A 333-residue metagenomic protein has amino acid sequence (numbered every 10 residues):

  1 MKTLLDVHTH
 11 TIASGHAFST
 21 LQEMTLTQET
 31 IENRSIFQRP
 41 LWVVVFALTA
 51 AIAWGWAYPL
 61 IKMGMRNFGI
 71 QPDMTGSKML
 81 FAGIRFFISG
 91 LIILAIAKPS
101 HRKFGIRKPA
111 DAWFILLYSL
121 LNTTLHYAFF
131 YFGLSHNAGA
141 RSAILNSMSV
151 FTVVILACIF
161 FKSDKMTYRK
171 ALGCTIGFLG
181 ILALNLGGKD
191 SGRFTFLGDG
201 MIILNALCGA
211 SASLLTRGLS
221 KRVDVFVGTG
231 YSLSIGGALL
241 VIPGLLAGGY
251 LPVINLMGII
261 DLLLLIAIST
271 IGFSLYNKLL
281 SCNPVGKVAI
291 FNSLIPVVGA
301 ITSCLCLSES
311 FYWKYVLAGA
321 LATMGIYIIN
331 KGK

Functional and structural regions predicted by a protein language model:
M1-Q28: An N-terminally biased module of ancient metal coordination in phosphate/nucleic-acid-related enzymes
L26-L80, G192-G218: Glycine-/small-residue-enriched transmembrane alpha-helix faces in small-molecule transporters and effluxers
R39-V44, M74-M79, R107-A112, L186-C208 (+2 more regions): Juxtamembrane helix-entry segments on the extracytoplasmic side of multipass membrane proteins
A57, S100-S142, N146, A183 (+1 more regions): Specific transmembrane alpha-helical segments of multi-pass solute transporters/efflux pumps, especially DMT/EamA
Q71-N122, T152-L156, C208-L215, T229-G248 (+1 more regions): Transmembrane alpha-helices of multi-pass small-molecule transport proteins
I84, T123, Y127, R141-M148 (+2 more regions): Helix-helix packing/entry segments at the starts of transmembrane helices
I93, I155-L156, Y168-G187, L240 (+3 more regions): Hydrophobic transmembrane alpha-helices of multi-pass small-molecule transport proteins
A143-N146, K162-A183, G192-D199, L256 (+1 more regions): Loop-to-transmembrane alpha-helix entry segments
